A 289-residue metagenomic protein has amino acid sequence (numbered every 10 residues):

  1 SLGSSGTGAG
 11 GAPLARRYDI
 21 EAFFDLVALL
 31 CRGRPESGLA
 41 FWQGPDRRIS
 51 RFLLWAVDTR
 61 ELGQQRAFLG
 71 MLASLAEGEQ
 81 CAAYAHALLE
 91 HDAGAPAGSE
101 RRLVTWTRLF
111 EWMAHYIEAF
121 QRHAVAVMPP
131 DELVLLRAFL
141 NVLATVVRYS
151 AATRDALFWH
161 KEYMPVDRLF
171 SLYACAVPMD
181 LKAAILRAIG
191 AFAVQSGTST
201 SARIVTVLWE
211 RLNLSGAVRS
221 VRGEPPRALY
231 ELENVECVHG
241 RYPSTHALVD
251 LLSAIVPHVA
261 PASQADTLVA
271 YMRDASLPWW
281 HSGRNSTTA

Functional and structural regions predicted by a protein language model:
S1-A289: Extended alpha-helical scaffold regions
